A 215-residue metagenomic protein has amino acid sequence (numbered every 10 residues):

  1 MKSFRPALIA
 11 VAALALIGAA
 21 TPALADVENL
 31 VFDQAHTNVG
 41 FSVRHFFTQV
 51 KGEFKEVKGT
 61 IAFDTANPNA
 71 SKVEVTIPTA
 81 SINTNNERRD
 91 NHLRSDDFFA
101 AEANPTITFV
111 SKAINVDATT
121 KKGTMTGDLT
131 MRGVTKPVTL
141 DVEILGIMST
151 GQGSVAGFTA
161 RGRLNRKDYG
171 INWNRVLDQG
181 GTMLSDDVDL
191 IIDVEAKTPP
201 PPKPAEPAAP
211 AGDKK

Functional and structural regions predicted by a protein language model:
M1-A10: Bacterial N-terminal signal peptides that target proteins for export
M1-K2, G18, D64: Generic N-terminal simple sequence motifs
I9-A19: Bacterial N-terminal signal peptides
A23-K215: Low-complexity, acidic/polar, glycine-enriched regions of mature
